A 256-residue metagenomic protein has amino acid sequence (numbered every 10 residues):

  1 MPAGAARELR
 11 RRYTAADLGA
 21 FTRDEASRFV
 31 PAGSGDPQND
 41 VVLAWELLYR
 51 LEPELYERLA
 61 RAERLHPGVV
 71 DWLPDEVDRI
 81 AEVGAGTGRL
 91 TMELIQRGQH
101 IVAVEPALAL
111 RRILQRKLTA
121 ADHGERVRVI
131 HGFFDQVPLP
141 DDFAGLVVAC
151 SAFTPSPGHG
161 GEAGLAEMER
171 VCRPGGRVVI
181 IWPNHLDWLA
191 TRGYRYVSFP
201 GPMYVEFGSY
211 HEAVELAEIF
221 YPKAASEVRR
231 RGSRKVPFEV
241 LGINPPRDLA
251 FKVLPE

Functional and structural regions predicted by a protein language model:
P2-E76: Conserved class I S-adenosyl-L-methionine
A81, T87-Q136: Class I SAM-dependent methyltransferase SAM/SAH-binding core
D135-V147: A short acidic, Gly/Pro-enriched loop at the edge of an enzyme's catalytic core that lines a small-molecule cofactor
A149-A152: A short beta-strand submotif of the Rossmann-like class I SAM-dependent methyltransferase core that lines
T154, P183-W188, M203-V205: Short "lid" loop at the C-terminus of a central beta-strand within the Rossmann-like core of SAM-dependent
P155-E167: A short, conserved alpha-helix within the catalytic core of class I
G175-P183: Conserved beta-strand signature within the Rossmann-like core of class I S-adenosyl-L-methionine
P200-E256: Conserved Class I S-adenosyl-L-methionine
